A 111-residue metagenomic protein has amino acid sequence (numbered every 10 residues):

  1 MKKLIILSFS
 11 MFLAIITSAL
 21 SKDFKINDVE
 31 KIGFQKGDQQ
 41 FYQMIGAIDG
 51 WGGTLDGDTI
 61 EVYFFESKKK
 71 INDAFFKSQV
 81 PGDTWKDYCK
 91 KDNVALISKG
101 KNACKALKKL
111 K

Functional and structural regions predicted by a protein language model:
M1-L4: Positively charged n-region of N-terminal signal peptides that target proteins for export
L7, K70-I71: General alpha-helical segment detector with a strong preference for membrane-spanning helices and helix-boundary regions
S8-I15: Bacterial N-terminal signal peptides
S18-L55, K105-K111: N-terminal "mature-domain start" segment
G37, Y42-A47, I71-D87: An anionic, turn-rich surface loop/hairpin at beta-sheet edges that serves as a generic interaction/coordination patch
D56-K69, V94: A short acidic-to-branched-hydrophobic micro-motif
E66-K70, G100-A103: Helix N-cap motif at beta-to-alpha junctions
F76-K111: A short, solvent-exposed beta-edge/loop patch
